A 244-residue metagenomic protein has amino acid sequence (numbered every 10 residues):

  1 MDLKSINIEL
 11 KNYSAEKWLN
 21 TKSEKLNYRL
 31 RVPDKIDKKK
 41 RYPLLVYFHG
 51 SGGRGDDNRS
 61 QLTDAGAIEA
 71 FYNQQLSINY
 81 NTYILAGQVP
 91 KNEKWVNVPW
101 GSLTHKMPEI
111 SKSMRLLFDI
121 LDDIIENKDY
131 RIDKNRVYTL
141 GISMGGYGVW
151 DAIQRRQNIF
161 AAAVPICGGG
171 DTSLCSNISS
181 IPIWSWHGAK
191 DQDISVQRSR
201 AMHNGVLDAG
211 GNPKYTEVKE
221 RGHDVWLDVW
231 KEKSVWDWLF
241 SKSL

Functional and structural regions predicted by a protein language model:
M1-L44, T82, S113, L140-I142 (+7 more regions): A domain-start/cap signature at the N-terminus of enzymes
I36-K40, K94-S143: Gly/Ser-rich "nucleophile elbow"/oxyanion-hole loop immediately N-terminal to the catalytic nucleophile in hydrolases
F48-G50, H187-G188: The conserved beta1-alpha1 loop
S51-R115: Active-site machinery of serine-nucleophile hydrolases
D64-Q75, C167-S176, Q197, A201: Alpha-helical scaffolding within the catalytic cores of extracellular/periplasmic polymer-degrading hydrolases
Y80, I178-I183: Short, proline-enriched alpha-helix->beta-strand connector loops that line the catalytic pocket of alpha/beta-hydrolase
E126-S179: Primarily recognizes the serine-hydrolase "nucleophile elbow" in alpha/beta-hydrolase and SGNH/GDSL folds
I166, S173, P182-L244: C-terminal catalytic histidine-bearing segment of alpha/beta-hydrolase fold enzymes
